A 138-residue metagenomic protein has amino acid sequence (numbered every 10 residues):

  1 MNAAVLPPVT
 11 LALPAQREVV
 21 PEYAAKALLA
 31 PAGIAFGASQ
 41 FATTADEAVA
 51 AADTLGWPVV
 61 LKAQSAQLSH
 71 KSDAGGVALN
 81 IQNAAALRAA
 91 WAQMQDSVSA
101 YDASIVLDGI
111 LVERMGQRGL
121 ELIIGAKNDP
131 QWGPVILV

Functional and structural regions predicted by a protein language model:
M1-V138: ATP-dependent carboxylate/acyl-activation modules
